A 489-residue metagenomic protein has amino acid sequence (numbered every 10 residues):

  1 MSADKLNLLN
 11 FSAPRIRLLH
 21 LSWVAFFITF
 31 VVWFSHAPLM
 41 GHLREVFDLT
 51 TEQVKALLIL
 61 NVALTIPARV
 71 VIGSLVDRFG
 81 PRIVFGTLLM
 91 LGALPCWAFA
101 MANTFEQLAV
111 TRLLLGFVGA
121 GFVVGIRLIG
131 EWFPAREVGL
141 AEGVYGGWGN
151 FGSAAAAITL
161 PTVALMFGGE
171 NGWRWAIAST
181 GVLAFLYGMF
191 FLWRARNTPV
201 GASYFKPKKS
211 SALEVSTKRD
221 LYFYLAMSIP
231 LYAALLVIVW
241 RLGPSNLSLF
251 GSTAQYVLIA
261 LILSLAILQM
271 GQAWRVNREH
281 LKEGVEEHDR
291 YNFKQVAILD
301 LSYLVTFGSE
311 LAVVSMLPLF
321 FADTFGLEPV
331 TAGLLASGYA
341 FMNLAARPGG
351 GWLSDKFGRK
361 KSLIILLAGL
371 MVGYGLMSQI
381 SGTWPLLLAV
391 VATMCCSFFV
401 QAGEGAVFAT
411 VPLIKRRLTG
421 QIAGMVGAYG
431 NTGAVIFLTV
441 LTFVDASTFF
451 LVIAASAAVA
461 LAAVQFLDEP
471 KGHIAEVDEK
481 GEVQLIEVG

Functional and structural regions predicted by a protein language model:
R17-T51, I72, A156, V313-P318: Extracytoplasmic
H36-M40, S228-Y256, K294-S337: Extracytoplasmic gate region of multi-pass secondary transporters
A56-G73, S337-G350: Central cavity-lining transmembrane alpha-helices of secondary-active solute carriers, predominantly the Major
P67-E106, S354, K360: Conserved MFS/SLC helix-loop-helix module at the cytosolic interface between two early adjacent transmembrane helices
M90-N103, G369-T383: C-terminal ends and interior cores of transmembrane alpha-helices in multi-pass membrane transporters/permeases
A120-P134, Q401-K415: Intracellular juxtamembrane helix-capping segments at the cytosolic ends of symmetry-related transmembrane helices
G139-A164, G424-F437: Glycine-rich segments within core transmembrane alpha-helices of 12-TM secondary carriers
V182-F205, P230-P244, I259-E279, A460-E469: C-terminal membrane-cytosol helix-exit motif in multi-pass small-molecule transporters
